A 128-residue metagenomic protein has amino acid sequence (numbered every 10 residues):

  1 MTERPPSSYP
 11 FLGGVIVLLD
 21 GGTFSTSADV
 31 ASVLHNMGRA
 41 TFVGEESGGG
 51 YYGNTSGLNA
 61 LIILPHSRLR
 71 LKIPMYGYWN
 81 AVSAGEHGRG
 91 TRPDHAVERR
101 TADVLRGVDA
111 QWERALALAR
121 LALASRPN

Functional and structural regions predicted by a protein language model:
M1-N128: C-terminal "post-core" interaction segments
